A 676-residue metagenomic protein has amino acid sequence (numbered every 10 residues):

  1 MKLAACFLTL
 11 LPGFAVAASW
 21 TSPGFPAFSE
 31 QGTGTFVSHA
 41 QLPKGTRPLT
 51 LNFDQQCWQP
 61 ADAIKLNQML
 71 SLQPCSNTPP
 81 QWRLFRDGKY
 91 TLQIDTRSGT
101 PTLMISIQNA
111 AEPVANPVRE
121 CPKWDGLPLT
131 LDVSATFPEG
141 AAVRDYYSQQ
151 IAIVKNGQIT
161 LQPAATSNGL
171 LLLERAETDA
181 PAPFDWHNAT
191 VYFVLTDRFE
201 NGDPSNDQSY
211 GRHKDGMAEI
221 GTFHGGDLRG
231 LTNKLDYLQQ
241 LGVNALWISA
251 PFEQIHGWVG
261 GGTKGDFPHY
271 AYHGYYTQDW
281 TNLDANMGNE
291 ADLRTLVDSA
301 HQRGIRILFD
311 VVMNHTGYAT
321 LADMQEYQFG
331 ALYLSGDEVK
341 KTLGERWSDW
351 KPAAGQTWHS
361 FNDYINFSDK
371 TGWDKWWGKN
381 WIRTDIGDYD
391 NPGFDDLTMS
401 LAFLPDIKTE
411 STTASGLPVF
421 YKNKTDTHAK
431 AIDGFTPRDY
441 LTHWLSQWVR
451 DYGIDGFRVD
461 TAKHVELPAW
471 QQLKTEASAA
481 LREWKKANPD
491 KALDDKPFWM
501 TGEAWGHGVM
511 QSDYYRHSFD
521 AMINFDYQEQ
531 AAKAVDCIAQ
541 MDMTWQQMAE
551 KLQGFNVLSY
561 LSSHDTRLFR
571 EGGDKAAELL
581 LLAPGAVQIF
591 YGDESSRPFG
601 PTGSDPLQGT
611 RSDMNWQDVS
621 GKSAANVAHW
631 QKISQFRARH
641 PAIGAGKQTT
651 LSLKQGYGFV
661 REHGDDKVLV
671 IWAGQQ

Functional and structural regions predicted by a protein language model:
A4-G13: Bacterial N-terminal signal peptides
V16-A152, A165-R175, T190-T196: Insoluble glucan recognition modules
S29-Q31, I151-P163, D203-L228, D574-A577: Short, polar loop/linker segments at the starts of domains and inter-domain junctions
D54-Q59, R198-F199, H640-P641, Q675: Acidic glycine-/aspartate-rich tracts in secreted/extracellular proteins
P113-G157, P163-G169, R175-A176, H315 (+8 more regions): Active-site-proximal helices and loops of the catalytic beta/alpha 8
V143, V194, L238, I248 (+10 more regions): Conserved, mostly hydrophobic/aromatic
P183-A189, F199-Q447, D451-Y452, L473 (+4 more regions): Substrate-binding/active-site clefts of carbohydrate-active enzymes
H187-Y192, Q239-L246, H301-L308, Y452-F457 (+4 more regions): Loop/turn elements at helix/coil->beta-strand transitions in domains of secreted/extracellular proteins
